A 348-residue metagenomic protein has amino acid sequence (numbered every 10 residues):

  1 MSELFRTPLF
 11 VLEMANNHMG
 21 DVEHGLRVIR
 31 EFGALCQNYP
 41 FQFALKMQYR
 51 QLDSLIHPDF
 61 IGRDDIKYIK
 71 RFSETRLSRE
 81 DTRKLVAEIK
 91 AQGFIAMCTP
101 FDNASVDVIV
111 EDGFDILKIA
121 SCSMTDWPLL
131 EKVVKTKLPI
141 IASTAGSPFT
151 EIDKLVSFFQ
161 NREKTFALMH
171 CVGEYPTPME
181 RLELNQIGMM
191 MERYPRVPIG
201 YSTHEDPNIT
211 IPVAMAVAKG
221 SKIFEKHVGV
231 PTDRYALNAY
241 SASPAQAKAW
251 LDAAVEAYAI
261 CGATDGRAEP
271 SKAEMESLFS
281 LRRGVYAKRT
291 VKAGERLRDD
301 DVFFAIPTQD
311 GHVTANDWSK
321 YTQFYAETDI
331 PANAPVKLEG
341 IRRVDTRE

Functional and structural regions predicted by a protein language model:
M1-E348: Catalytic cores and adjacent flexible loops of soluble metabolic enzymes that perform enolate/carbanion chemistry on
